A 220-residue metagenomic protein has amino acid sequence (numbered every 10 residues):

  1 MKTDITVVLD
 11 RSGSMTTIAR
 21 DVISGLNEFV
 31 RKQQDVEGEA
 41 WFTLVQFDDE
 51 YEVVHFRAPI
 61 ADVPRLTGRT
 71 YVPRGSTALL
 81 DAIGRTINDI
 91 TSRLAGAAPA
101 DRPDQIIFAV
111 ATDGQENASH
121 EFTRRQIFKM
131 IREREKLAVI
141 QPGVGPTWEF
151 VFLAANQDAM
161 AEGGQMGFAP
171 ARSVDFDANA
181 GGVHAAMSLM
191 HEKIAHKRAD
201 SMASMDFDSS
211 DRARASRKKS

Functional and structural regions predicted by a protein language model:
M1-S220: Acidic, low-complexity intrinsically disordered regions
